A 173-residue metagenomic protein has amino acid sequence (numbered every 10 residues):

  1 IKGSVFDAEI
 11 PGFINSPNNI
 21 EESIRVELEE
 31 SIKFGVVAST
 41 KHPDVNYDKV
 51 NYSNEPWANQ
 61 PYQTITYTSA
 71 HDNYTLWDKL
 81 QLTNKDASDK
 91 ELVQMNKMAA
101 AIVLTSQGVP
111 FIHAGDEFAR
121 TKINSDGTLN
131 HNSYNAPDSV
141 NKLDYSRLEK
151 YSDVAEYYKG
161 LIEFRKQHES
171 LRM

Functional and structural regions predicted by a protein language model:
I1-A114, F118-A119, A136, E169-R172: Conserved alpha/beta catalytic core and glycan-binding cleft of carbohydrate-active enzymes
K90-V93, L104-I112, F118, K122-M173: Carbohydrate-interacting/catalytic domains
